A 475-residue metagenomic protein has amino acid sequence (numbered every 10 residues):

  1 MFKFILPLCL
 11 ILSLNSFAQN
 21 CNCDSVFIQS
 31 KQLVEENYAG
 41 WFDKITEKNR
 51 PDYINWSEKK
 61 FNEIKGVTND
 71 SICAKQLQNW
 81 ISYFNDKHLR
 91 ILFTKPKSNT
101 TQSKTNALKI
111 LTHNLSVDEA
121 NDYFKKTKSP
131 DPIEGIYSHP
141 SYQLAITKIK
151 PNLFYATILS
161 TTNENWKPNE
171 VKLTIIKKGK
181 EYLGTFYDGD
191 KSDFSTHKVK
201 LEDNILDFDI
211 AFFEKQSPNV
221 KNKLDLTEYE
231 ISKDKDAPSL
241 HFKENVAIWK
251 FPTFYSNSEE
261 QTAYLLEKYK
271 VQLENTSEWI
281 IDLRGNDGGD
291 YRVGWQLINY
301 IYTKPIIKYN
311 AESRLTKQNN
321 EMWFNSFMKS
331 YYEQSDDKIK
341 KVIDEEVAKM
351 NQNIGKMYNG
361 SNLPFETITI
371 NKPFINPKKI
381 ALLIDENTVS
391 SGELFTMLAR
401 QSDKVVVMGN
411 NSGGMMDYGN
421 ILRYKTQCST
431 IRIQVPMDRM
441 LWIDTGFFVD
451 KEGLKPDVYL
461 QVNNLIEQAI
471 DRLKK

Functional and structural regions predicted by a protein language model:
M1-C21, S30: Bacterial Sec-dependent N-terminal signal peptides
M1-K3, S13, G135, I205-F208 (+1 more regions): Generic low-polarity alpha-helical segments
P7-C9, I210-K233: Long, contiguous juxta-domain segments that are non-catalytic but functionally important
A18-F213, D236-I280, R284-D287, R292-G294 (+2 more regions): Terminal targeting/pro-maturation regions of precursor/exported proteins
N20-N37, L206, E228-K475: C-terminal "post-core" interaction segments
N106-T112, S116-E119, K128-P130, N219-L224 (+4 more regions): N-terminal start-of-chain detector that recognizes signal peptides and the immediate post-cleavage beginning
I149-P151, N219-K221, M437-L441: A short, sequence-level motif marking secondary-structure junctions
F194, L224-L226, L473: Extended hydrophobic/Leu-rich segments
